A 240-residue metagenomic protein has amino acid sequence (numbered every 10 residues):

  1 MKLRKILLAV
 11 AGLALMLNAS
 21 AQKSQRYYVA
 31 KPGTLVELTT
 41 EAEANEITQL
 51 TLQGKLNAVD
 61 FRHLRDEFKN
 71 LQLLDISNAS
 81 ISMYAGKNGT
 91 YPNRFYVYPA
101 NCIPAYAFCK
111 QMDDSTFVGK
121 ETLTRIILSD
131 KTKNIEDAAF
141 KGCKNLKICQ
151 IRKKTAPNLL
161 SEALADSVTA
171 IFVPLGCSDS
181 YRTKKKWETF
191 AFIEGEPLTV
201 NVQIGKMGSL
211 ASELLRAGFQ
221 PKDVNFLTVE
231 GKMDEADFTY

Functional and structural regions predicted by a protein language model:
M1-S24: Bacterial Sec-dependent N-terminal signal peptides
Q22-E43, P197-F219: The feature captures the LRR N-terminal capping module
K23-K31, T48-L56, L71-C102, D113-N134 (+4 more regions): Structural signature of tandem-repeat unit edges
L38, E46, N57-R62, D234-T239: Accessory end-domains appended to solenoid repeat scaffolds used in host defense
T39-I47, E67-F68, L164-D166, L215-V224: Flexible, charged surface loops at secondary-structure boundaries
H63-D66, L160-L164, D179-F190, Y240: Short, aromatic/basic amphipathic alpha-helical patches
